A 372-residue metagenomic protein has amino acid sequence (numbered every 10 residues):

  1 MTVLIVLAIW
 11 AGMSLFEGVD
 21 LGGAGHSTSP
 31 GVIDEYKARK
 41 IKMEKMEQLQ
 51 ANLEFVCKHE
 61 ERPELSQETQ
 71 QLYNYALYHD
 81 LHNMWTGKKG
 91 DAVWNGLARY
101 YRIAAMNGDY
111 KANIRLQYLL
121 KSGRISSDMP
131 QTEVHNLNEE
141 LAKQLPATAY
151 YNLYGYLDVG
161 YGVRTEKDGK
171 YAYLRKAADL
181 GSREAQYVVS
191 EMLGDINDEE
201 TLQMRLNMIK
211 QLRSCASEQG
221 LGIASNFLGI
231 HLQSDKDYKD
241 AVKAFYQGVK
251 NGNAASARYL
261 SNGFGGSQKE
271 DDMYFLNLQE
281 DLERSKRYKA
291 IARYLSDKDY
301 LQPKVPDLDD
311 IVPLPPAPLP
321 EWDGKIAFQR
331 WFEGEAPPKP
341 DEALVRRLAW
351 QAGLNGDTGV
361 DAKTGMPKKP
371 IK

Functional and structural regions predicted by a protein language model:
G12-G96: N-terminal leader/linker segments that initiate helical-solenoid repeat arrays
L65-E68, L72, H82, N107-Y110 (+12 more regions): Short helix-capping/linker turns of helical repeat alpha-solenoids
L81-K89, Q117-D128, Y154-R164, S190-L202 (+3 more regions): Short coil/turn linking the two alpha-helices of tandem helical-hairpin repeats
K89-R99, S126-L137, V163-Y173, E199-L212 (+2 more regions): Structural signature of tandem alpha-helical TPR/SEL1-like repeats, specifically the intra-repeat loop/turn
I103-A104, E139-L141, K176-A177, R213-A216 (+2 more regions): Canonical positions in the second alpha-helix
L116-R124, S190-D195, I230, R258-K269 (+2 more regions): TPR/TPR-like alpha-solenoid helical repeat scaffolds
V242-A254, S261-K269, F275-K298: TPR/TPR-like (Sel1-like) alpha-helical repeat modules
V312-K372: Long C-terminal extensions of eukaryotic subunits of large macromolecular complexes
